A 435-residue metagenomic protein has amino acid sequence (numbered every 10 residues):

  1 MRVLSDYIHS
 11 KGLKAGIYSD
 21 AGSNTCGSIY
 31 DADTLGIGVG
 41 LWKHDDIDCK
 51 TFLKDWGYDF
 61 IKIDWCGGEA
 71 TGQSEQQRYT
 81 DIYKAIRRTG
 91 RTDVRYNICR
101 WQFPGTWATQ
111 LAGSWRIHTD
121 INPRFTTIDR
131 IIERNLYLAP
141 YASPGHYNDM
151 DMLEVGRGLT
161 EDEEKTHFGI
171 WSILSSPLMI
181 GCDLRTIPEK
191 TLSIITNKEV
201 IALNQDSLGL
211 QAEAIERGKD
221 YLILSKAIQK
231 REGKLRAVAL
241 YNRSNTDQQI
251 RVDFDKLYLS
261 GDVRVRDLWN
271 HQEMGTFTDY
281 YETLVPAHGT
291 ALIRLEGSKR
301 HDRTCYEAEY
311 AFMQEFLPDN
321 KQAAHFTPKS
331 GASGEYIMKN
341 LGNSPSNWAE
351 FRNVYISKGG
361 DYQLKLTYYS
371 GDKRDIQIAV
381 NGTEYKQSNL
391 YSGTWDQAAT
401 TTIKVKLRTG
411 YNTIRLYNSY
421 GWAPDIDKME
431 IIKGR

Functional and structural regions predicted by a protein language model:
M1-S74, R78, I82: Substrate-binding cleft of carbohydrate-active enzyme catalytic domains
I8, Y96, I173, V238 (+1 more regions): Conserved, mostly hydrophobic/aromatic
Y18-S23, I63-G68, Y96-Q102, I173-S176 (+2 more regions): Active-site-proximal beta-strand/loop segments in catalytic clefts of secreted hydrolases
H44-I47, Q77, R88, D93-D183: Glycan-recognition surfaces
W171-L174, M179-G181, R217-L259, H288 (+2 more regions): Carbohydrate-binding surface patches
M179-S244, N320-G342, G410: Glycan-recognition and catalytic regions of carbohydrate-active enzymes
Q248, L257-V265, V285-R435: Extracytoplasmic
D267-T278, W395-Q397: Short beta-strand and strand-turn-strand segments in soluble, beta-rich domains
